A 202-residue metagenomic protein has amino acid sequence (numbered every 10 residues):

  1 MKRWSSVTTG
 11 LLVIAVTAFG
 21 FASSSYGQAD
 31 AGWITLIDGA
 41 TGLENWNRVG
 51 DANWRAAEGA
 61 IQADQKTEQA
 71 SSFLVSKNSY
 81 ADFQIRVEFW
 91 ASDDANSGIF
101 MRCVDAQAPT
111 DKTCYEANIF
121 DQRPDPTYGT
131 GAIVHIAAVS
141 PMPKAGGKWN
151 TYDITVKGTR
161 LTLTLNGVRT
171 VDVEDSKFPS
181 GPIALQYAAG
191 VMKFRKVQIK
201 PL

Functional and structural regions predicted by a protein language model:
M1-W4: N-terminal secretory signal peptides that target proteins for export/translocation
T9-G20: Bacterial N-terminal signal peptides
S24-L202: Carbohydrate-interacting regions of secretory-pathway proteins
